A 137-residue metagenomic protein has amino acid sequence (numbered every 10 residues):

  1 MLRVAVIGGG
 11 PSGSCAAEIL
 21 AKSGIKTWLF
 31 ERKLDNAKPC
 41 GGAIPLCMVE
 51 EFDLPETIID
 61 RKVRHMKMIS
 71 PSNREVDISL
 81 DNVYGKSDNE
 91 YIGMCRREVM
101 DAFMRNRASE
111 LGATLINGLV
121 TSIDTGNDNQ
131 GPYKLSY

Functional and structural regions predicted by a protein language model:
A5-G9, I19-C40: Glycine-rich FAD pyrophosphate-binding loop
G13-S14: N-terminal Rossmann-fold NAD(P) dinucleotide-binding loop
E18, K22, E50, N106 (+1 more regions): Short, well-ordered alpha-helices that flank and scaffold nucleotide-derived cofactor binding pockets
R32-N73: N-terminal FAD cofactor-binding segment of flavoenzymes
R61-Y137: Conserved N-terminal helical subregion
